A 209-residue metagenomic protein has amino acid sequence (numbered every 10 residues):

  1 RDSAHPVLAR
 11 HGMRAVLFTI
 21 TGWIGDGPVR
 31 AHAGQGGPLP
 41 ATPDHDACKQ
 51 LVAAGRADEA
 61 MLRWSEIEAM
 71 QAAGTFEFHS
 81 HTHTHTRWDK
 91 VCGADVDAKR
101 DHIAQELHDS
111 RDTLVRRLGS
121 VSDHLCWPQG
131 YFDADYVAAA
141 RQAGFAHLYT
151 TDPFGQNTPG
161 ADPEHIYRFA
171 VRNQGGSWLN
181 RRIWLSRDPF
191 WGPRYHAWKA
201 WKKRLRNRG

Functional and structural regions predicted by a protein language model:
R1, W88-G209: C-terminal active-site subregion of NodB/CE4 polysaccharide deacetylases
V7-Y131, H165-I166: Metal-dependent polysaccharide deacetylase catalytic core of the NodB/CE4 family, i.e., the active-site-bearing domain
